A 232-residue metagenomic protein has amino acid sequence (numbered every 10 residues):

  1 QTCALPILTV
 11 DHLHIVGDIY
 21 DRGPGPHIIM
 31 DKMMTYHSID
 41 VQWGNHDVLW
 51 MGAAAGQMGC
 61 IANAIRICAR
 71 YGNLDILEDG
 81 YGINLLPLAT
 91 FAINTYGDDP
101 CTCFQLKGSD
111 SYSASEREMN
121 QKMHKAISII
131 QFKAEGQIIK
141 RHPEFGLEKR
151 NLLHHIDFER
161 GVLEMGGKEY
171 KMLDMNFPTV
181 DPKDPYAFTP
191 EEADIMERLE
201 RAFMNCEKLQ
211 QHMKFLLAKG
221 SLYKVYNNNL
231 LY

Functional and structural regions predicted by a protein language model:
Q1-Y232: Feature recognizes metal-dependent phosphohydrolase scaffolds
